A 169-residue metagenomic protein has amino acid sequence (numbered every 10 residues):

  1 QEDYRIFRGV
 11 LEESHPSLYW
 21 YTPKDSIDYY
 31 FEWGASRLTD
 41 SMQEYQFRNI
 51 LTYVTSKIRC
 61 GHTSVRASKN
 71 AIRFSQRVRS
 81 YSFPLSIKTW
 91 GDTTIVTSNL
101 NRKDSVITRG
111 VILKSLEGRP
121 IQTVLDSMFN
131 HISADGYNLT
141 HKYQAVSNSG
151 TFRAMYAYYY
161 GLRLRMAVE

Functional and structural regions predicted by a protein language model:
Q1-E169: Flexible, low-complexity junctional segments that flank or bridge functional domains
